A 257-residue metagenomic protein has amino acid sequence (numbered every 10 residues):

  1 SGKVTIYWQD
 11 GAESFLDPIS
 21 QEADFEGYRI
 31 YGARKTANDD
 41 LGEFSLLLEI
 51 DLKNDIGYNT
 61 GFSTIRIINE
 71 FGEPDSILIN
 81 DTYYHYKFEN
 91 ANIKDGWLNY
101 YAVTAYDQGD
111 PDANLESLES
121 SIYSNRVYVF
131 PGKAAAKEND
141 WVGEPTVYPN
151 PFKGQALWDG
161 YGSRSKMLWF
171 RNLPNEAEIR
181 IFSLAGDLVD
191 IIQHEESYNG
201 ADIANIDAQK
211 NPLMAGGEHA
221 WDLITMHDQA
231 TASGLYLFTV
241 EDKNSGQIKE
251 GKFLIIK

Functional and structural regions predicted by a protein language model:
G2-E22, F170: Conserved aromatic anchor
E22-D24, R29-N92, T146-P149, L157 (+2 more regions): Exoplasmic/lumenal beta-rich domain surfaces
G27, L98-A102, M167, A232-L237: Short, conserved beta-strand segments of beta-strand-rich sandwich/propeller modules, principally
N90-D112: Beta-strand-rich modules
T104-Q108, I224, T239-K243: Beta-strand-rich extracellular modules
Q108-N139, I248: Extracellular fibronectin type III
D140-R180: Glycine-centered coil/turn sites that cap beta-strands in beta-rich domains
H227-Q229, S233-K257: C-terminal tail/sorting-segment detector
